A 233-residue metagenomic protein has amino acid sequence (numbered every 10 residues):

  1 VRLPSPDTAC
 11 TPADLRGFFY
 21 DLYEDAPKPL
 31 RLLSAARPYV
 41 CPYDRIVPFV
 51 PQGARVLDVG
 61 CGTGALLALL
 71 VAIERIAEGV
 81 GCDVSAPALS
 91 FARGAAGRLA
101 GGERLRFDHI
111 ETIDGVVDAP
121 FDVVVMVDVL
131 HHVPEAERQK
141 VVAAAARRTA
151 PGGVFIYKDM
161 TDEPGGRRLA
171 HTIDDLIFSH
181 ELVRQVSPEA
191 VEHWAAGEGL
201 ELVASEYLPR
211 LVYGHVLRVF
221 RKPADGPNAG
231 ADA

Functional and structural regions predicted by a protein language model:
V1-P27: N-terminal, positively charged/glycine-rich alpha-helical extensions of SAM-dependent methyltransferases
D21-V40: Class I SAM-dependent methyltransferase Rossmann-like catalytic core, especially the SAM/SAH-binding loop
A36-Q52: Conserved alpha-helix/loop element of class I SAM-dependent methyltransferases that forms part of the SAM/SAH-binding
A54-G62: Conserved class I S-adenosyl-L-methionine
A65, L69-I113: Class I SAM-dependent methyltransferase SAM/SAH-binding core
V125: A conserved beta-strand element that flanks and buttresses the S-adenosyl-L-methionine
Q139-P151: A short glycine-rich, Lys/Arg-flanked "PGG" loop and its adjoining helix->strand segment in the class I
Y157-E198, A204-V212: C-terminal alpha-helical "lid/dimerization" subdomain adjacent to the S-adenosyl-L-methionine
